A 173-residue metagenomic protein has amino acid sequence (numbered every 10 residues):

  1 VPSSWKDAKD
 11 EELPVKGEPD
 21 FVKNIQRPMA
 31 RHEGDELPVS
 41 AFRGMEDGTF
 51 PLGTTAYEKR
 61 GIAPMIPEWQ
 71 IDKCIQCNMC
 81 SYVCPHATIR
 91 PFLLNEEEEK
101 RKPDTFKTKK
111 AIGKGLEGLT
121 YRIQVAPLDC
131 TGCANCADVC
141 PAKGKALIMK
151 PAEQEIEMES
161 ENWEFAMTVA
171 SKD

Functional and structural regions predicted by a protein language model:
V1-D129, A137-D173: Ferredoxin-type iron-sulfur electron-transfer modules and their immediate structural context
